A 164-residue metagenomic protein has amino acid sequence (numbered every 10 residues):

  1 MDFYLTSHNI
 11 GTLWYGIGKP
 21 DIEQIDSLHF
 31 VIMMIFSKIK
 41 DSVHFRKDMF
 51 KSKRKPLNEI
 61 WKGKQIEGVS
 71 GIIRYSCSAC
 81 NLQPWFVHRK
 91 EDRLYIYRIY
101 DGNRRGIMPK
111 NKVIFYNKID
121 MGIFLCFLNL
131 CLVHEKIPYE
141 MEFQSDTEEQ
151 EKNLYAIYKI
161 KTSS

Functional and structural regions predicted by a protein language model:
D2-S164: Acidic, surface-exposed loops and disordered segments
